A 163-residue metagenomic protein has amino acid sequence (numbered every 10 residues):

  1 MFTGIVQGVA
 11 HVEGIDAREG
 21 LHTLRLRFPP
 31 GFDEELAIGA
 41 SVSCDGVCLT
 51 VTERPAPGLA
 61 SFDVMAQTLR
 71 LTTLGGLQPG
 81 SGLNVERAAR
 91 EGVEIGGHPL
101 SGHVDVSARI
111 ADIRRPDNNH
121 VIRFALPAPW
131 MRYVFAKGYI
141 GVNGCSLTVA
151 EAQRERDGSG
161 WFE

Functional and structural regions predicted by a protein language model:
M1-E163: Conserved loop->alpha-helix
